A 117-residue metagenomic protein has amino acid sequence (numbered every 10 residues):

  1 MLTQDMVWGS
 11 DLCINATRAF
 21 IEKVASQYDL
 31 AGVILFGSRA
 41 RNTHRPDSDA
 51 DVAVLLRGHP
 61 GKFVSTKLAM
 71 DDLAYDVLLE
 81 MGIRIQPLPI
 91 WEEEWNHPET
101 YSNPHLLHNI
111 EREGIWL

Functional and structural regions predicted by a protein language model:
M1-G32, A40-P46, R57-L117: Catalytic core of pol beta-like nucleotidyltransferases
D51-L55: Short beta-strand->loop micro-motif that forms the acidic, two-metal-ion catalytic signature in nucleotide-processing
